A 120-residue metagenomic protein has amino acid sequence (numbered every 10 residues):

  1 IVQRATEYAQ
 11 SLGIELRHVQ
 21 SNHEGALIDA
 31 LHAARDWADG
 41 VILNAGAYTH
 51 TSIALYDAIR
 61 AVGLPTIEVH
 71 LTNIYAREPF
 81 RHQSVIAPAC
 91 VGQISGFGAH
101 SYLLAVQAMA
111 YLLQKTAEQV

Functional and structural regions predicted by a protein language model:
I1-Q10: Short catalytic helix/loop segments, enriched in acidic residues and glycine and frequently bearing histidine
Q3, E15-H18, A76-V120: Short, glycine-/small-residue-rich phosphate/pyrophosphate-handling segment
V19-A33: Structural motif
A33, S52-G63: Short Gly/Thr/Asp-enriched flexible loops that form oxyanion-binding sites at enzyme active sites
A34-V41: Short acidic/histidine-rich motifs immediately flanking catalytic phosphotransfer sites in two-component signaling
G46-T49, T72-I74: Short glycine-rich anion-binding loops that position phosphate/pyrophosphate groups of nucleotides and phosphorylated
R60-R77: Short, acidic/small-residue loops that bind anionic groups at enzyme active sites
